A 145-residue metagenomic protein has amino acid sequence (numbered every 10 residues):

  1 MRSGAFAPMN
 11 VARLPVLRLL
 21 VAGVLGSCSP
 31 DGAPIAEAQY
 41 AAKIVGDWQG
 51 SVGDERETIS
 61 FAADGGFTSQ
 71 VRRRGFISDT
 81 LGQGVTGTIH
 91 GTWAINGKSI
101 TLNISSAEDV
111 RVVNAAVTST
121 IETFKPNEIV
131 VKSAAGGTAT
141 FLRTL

Functional and structural regions predicted by a protein language model:
M1-G26: Sec-dependent bacterial lipoprotein signal peptides
C28-L145: Lipid interaction determinants
